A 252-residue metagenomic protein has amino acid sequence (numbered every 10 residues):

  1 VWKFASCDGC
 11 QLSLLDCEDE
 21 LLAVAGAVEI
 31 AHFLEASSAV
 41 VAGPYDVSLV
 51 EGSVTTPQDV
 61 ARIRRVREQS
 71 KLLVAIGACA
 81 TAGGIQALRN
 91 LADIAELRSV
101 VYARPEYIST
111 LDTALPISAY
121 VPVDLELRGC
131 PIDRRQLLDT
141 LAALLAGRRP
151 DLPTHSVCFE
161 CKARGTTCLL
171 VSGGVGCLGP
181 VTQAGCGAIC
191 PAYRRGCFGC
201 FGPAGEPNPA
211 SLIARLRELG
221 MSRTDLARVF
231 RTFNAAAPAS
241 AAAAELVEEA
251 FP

Functional and structural regions predicted by a protein language model:
V1-L49, D59-V60, R64-L72, A95-P252: Iron-sulfur (Fe-S) cluster-binding modules
G52-V54, A78: Short glycine-/small-residue-rich Rossmann-like dinucleotide-binding loops
A75: Catalytic or ion-translocation cores adjacent to nucleophile or general acid/base/metal-coordination motifs in diverse
C79-G84: Short gly/pro/ser/thr-enriched loop/turn and capping motifs at secondary-structure boundaries
A87-L88: Active-site-proximal loop->helix
